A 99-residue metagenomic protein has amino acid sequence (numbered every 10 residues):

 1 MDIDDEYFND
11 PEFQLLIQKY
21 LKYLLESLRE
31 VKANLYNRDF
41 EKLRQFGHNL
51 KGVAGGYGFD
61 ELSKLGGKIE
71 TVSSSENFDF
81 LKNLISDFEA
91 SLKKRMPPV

Functional and structural regions predicted by a protein language model:
M1-V99: Two-component system phosphorelay core
